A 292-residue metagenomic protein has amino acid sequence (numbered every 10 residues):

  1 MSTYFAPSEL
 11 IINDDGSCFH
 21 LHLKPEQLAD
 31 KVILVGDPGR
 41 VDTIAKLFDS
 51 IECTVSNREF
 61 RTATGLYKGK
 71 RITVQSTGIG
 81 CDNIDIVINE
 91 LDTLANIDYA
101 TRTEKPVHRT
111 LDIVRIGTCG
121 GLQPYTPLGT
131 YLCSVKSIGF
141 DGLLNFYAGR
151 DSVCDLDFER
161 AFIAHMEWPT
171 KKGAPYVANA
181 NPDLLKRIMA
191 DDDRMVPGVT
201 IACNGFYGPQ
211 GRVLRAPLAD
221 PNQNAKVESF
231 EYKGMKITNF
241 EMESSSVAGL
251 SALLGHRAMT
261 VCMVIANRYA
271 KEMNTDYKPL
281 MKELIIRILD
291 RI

Functional and structural regions predicted by a protein language model:
S2-Y176: Metabolite-binding pocket within alpha/beta catalytic cores that recognizes anionic/polar moieties
H20-Q27, N204-Y207, K282-R291: Intrinsically disordered, low-complexity segments enriched in small residues
F48-E52, D92-A95, Y99, I188-D192 (+2 more regions): Structural signal for hydrophobic packing residues in well-ordered secondary-structure cores of soluble enzyme domains
G120, S137, I201-G208, S246 (+1 more regions): Glycine-rich beta-alpha junction loops
D157-Y232: Active-site rim beta-loop-alpha module in soluble metabolic enzymes
G234-T238: Short pre-catalytic strand/loop immediately N-terminal to key active-site residues, enriched for Gly-Thr
F240-H256, V261: Short glycine-rich, acidic/polar surface loops and turns
N267-I292: His/Asp/Glu-rich mid-to-C-terminal helical/loop segments that flank catalytic regions of hydrolases
